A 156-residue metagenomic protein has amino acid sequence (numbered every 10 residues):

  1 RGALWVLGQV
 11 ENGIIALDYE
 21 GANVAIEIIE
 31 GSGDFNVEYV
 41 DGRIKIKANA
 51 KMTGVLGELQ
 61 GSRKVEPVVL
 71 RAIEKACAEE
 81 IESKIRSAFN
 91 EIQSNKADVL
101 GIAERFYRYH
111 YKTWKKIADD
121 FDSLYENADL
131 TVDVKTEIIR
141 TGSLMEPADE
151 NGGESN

Functional and structural regions predicted by a protein language model:
R1-N156: Membrane-proximal alpha-helical signals and transmembrane carboxylates
